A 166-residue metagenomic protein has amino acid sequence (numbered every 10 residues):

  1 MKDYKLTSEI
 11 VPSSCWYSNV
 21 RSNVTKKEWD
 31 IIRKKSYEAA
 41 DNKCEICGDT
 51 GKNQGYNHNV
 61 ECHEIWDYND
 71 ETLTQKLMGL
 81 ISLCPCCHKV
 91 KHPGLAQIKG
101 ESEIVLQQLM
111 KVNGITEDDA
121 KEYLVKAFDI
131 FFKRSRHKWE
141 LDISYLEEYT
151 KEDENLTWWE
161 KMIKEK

Functional and structural regions predicted by a protein language model:
M1-K34, G48-Q54, G100-K166: A boundary/linker detector
T25-K26, E45-S82, K91-I98: Histidine-centered nuclease catalytic patch
E28-A40, L73-M78: Short, flexible, mixed-charge glycine/proline-rich loop motifs that serve as phosphate/nucleic-acid-contacting
